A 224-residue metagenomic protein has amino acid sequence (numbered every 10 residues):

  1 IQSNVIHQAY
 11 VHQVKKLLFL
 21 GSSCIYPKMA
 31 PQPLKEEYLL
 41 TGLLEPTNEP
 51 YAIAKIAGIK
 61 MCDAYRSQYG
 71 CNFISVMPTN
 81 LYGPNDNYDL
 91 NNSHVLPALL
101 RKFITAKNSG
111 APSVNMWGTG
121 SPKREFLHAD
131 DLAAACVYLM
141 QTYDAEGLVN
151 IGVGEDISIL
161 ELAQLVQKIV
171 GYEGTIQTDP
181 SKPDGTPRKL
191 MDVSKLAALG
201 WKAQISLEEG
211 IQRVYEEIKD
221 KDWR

Functional and structural regions predicted by a protein language model:
I1-Q8, Y138, L165: Short, conserved SAM-binding segment of the class I
I1-V5, V14, A54-C62, L96: Conserved catalytic Lys-bearing alpha helix of Rossmann-like short-chain dehydrogenase/reductases
S3-N48, I74: Conserved Rossmann-fold NAD(P)-dependent oxidoreductase catalytic core, especially the SDR/UDP-sugar
G21-S22, I59-P84, P97-L99, N108-N115: Conserved beta-loop-beta element that borders a ligand/cofactor-binding pocket
I25-P27, E49-P50, I74-A98, P122-K123: Flexible, glycine-rich beta-alpha linker
L40, P50, A54-A57: Active-site helix of classical SDR
T105-R224: C-terminal substrate-binding subdomain of Rossmann-fold SDR/epimerase-dehydratase oxidoreductases
